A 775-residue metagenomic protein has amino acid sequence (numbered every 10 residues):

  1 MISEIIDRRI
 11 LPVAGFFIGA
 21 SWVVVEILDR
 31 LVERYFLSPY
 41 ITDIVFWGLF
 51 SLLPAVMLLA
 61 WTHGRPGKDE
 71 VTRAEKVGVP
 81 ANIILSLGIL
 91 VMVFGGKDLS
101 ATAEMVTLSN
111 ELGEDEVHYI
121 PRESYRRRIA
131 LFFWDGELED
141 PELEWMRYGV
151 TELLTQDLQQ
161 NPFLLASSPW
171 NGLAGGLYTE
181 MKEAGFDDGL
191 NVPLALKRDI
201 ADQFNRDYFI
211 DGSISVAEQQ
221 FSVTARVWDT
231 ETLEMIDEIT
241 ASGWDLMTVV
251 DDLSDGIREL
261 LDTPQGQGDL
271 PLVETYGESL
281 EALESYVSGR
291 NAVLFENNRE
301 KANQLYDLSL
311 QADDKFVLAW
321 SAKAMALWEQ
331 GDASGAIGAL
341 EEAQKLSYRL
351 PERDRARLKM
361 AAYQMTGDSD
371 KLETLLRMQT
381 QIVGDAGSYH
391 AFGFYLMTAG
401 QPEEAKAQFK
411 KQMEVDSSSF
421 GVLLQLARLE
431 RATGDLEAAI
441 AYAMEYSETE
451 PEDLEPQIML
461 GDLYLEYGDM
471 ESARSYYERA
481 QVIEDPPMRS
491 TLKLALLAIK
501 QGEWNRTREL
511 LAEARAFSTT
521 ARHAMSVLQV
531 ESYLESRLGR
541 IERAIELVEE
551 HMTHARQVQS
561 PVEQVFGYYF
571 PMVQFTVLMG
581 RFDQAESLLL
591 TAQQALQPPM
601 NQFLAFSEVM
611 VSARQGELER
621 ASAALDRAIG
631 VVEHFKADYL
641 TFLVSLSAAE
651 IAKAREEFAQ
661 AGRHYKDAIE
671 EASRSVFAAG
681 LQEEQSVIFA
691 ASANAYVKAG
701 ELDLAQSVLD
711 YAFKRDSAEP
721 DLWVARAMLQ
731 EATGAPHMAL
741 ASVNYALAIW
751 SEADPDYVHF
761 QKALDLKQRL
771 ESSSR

Functional and structural regions predicted by a protein language model:
M1-D140, L190-N191, V216-Q219, R226 (+2 more regions): Cytosolic linker/terminal segments flanking nucleotidyl-cyclase catalytic modules
G64, M92-S124, L196, I200 (+4 more regions): C-terminal/domain-edge helix-coil "capping" segments
M105-T224, W228-E238, P271-T275: Short beta-strand->alpha-helix linker/helix-N-cap micro-motif that forms a surface specificity/interaction loop
L280-A312, R355-M378, I382-T398: Alpha-helical segment of the N-proximal tetratricopeptide repeat
F316, L350, D385-A386, S419 (+7 more regions): Residue-level recognition of tetratricopeptide repeat
